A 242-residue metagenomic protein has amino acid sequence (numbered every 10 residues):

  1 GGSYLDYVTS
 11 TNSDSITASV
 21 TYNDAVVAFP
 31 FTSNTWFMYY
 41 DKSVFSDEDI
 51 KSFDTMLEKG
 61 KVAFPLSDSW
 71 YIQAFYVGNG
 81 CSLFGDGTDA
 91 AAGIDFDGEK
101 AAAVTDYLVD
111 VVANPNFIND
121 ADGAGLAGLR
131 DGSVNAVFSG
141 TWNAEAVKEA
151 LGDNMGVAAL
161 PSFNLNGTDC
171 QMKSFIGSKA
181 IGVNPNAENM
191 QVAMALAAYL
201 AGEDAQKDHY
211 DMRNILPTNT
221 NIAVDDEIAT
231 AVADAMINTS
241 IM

Functional and structural regions predicted by a protein language model:
G1-W36, E48, A158-A159, N166 (+1 more regions): Hinge/lid segment of periplasmic solute-binding proteins
A18-W36, F53-I94, K100, V134: Extracytoplasmic/periplasmic solute-binding protein
S43-K51, N186-A193: Short helix-loop capping/hinge motifs at secondary-structure junctions, enriched in acidic/polar residues
A90-D120: Glycine-centered hinge/linker elements that transmit conformational signals in sensory and ligand-binding systems
I118-D131, W142: Short helix-initiation/N-cap motifs at beta->coil->alpha
N135-G140, G156-A158: Paired acidic/hydrophobic, glycine-rich loop segments that form the ligand-binding mouth/hinge of periplasmic-binding
E149-M212: Extracytoplasmic/periplasmic substrate-recognition and gating elements
Y210-M242: Long, aromatic- and glycine/proline-rich binding clefts that accommodate carbohydrate-like moieties
